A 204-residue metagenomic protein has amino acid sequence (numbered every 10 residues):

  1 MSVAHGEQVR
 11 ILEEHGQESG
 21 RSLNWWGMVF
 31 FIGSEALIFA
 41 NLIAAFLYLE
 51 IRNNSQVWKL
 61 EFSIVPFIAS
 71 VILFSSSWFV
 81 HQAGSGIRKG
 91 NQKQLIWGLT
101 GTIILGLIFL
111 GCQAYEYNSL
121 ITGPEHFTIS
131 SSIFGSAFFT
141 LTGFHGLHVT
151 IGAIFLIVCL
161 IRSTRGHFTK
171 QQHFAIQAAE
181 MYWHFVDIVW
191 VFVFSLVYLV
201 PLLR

Functional and structural regions predicted by a protein language model:
M1-R204: ...captures the hydrophobic TM-helix bundle architecture rather than a specific catalytic motif, and can also fire on
